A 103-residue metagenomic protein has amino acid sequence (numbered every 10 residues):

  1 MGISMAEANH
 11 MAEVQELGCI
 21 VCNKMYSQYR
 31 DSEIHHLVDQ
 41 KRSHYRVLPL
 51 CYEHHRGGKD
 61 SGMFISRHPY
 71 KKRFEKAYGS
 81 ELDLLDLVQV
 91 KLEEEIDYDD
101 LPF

Functional and structural regions predicted by a protein language model:
M1-H10, Y98-F103: Arg/Lys-rich, low-complexity, intrinsically disordered N-terminal tails that contact nucleic acids
G2, H35-Q40: Short helix/strand-bridging catalytic loops that position acidic/His residues to coordinate divalent metals and engage
S4-E33: Short cysteine-rich loop/turn motifs with clustered Cys
V14, H36, C51: Divalent metal-coordination and catalytic microenvironments
N23, Y52-H55: Cys/His-coordinated zinc-binding microdomains
S27-Q28, H55-G57: Short, charged/polar surface micro-motifs in flexible loops or helix N-caps
S32, L48-P49: A broad, low-specificity signal marking well-ordered, structured residues that form hydrophobic/aromatic
D39-L48, R56-F103: Polybasic, low-complexity binding patches
